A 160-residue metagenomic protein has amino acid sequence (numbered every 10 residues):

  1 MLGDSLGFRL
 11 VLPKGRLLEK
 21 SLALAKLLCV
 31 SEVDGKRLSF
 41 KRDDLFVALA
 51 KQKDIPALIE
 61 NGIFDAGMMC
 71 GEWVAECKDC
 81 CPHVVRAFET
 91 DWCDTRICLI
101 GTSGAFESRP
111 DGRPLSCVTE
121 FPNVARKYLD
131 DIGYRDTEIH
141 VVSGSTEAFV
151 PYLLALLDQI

Functional and structural regions predicted by a protein language model:
M1-I160: Domain-level signature for soluble enzymes in the chorismate/prephenate branch of the shikimate pathway
